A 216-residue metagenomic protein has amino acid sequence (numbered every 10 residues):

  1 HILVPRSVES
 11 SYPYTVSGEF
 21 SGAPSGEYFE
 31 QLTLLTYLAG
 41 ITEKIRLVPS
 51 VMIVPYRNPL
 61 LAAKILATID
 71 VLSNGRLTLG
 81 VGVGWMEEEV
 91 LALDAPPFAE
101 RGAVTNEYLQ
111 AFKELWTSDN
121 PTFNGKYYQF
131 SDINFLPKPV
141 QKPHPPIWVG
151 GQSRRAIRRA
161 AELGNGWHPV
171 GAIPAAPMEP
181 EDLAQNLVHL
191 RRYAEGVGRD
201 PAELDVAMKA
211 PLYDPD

Functional and structural regions predicted by a protein language model:
H1-D216: Active-site-adjacent structural elements that line small-molecule/cofactor binding pockets in enzymes
